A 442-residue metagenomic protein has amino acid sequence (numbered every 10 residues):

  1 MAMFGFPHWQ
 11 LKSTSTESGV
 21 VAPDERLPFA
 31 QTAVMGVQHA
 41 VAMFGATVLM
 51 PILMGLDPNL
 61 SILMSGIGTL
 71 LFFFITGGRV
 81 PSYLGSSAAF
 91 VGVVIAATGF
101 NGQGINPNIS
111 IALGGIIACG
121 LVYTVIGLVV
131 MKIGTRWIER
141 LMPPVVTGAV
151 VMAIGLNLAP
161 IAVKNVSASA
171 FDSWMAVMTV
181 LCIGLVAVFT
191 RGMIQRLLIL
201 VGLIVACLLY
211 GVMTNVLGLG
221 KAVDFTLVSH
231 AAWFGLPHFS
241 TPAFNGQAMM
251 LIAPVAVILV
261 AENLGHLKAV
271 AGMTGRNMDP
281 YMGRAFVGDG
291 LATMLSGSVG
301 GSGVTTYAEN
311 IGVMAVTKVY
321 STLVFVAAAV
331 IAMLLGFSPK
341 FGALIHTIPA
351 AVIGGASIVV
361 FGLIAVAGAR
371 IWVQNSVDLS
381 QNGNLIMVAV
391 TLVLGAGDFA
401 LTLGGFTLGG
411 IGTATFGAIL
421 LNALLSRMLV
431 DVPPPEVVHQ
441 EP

Functional and structural regions predicted by a protein language model:
M1-P81, A89-I105: N-terminal signal-anchor module of multipass membrane proteins
M1-V34, L219-H238, G272-G275, A285 (+1 more regions): Intrinsically disordered, low-complexity non-transmembrane regions of multi-pass membrane transporters
Q10-L11, T16-E17, F44-T47, L181-F189 (+4 more regions): Juxtamembrane interface elements at the cytosolic ends of transmembrane helices in multi-pass membrane proteins
S15, G19-A30, G55-F73, L251-T322 (+1 more regions): Membrane-embedded helical hairpins/re-entrant loop segments and their flanking transmembrane helices within multi-pass
A33-M43, D172-T179, L197-L198, L236-H266 (+1 more regions): Hydrophobic, membrane-embedded alpha-helices of multi-pass small-molecule transporters
V48-L53, Y83-A96, G265-T274, V304-V316 (+2 more regions): Re-entrant/interfacial helical elements at transmembrane boundaries that shape and gate the permeation pathway
L53-L56, G78, G99-P107, M131 (+5 more regions): Juxtamembrane helix-boundary/capping and inter-helix hinge elements in multi-pass membrane proteins
N106-V216, A327-E436: Membrane-embedded alpha-helical modules
